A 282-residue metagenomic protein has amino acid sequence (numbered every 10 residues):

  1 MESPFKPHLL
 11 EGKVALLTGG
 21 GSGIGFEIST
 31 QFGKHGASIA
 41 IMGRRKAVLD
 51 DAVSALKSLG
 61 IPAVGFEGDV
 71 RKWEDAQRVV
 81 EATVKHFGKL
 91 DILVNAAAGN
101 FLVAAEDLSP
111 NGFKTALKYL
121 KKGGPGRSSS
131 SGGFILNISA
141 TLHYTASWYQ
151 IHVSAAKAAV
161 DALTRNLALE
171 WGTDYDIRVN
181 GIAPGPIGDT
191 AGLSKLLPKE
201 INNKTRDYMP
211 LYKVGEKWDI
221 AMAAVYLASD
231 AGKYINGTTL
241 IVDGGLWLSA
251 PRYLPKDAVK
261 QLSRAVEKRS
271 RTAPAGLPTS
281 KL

Functional and structural regions predicted by a protein language model:
K6, S54, S58, D107 (+3 more regions): A glycine/serine/threonine-rich, flexible loop-to-helix segment that serves as the NAD(P) cofactor-binding "lid"
V14, G19-G23: Conserved glycine-rich cofactor-binding loop
A47, E67-V79, P110, W218-D219: The beta1-alpha1 cofactor-binding region of Rossmann-like NAD(H)/NADP(H)-dependent oxidoreductases
Q77, K85, G99-G112, K122-S130 (+3 more regions): Conserved mid-core segment of classical short-chain dehydrogenase/reductases
E106, T145-I151, D174, Y212 (+1 more regions): Active-site loop immediately N-terminal to the catalytic Tyr-X3-Lys motif of short-chain dehydrogenase/reductase
K121-A159, T164-T173, P186-G188, L246: Catalytic loop of short-chain dehydrogenase/reductase
S129, T173-R178, I235-G237: Short, small/polar-rich loop/turn modules that mediate ligand/substrate recognition or access, typified
G181, K199-I235, L240-G244, R269-K281: C-terminal helical subdomain
